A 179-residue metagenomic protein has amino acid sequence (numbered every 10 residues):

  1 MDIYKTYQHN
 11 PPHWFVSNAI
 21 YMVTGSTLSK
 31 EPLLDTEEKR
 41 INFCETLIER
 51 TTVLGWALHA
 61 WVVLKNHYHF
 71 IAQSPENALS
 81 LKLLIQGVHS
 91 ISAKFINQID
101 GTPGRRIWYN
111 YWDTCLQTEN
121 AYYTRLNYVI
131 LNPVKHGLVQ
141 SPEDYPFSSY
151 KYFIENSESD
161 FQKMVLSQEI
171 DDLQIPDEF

Functional and structural regions predicted by a protein language model:
M1-F179: Short catalytic/metal-binding and nucleic-acid-binding patches
